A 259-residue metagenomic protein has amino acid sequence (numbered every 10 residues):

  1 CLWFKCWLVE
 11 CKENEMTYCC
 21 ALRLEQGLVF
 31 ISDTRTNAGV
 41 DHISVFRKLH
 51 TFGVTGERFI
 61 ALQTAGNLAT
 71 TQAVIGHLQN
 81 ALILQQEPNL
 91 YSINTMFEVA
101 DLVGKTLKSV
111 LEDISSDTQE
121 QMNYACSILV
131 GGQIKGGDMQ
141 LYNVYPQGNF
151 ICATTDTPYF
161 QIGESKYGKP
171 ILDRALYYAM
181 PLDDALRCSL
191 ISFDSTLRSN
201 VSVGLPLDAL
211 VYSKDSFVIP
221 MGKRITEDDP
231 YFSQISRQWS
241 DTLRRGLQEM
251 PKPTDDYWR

Functional and structural regions predicted by a protein language model:
C1-E15: Short, Lys/Arg-enriched N-terminal segments with co-localized hydrophobic residues within the first ~10-30 amino acids
K12-E15, C19-S116, I162-M180, Q234-R259: Conserved short S/T/G-enriched processing/targeting/catalytic segments and their helical context
Y18-C20, K48-F52, I114-E120, L129-G131 (+2 more regions): A generic local secondary-structure boundary/capping motif
L24, N67, G131-G137: Short, flexible beta-strand-to-coil junctions
V29, A61-Q63, S127-L129, L141-N143: Ordered hydrophobic segments in well-structured contexts
E57, N123-A125: Short connector loops at helix/strand junctions that flank enzyme active sites, especially segments positioning acidic
V99, T106, V110, A125 (+2 more regions): A two-mode feature
